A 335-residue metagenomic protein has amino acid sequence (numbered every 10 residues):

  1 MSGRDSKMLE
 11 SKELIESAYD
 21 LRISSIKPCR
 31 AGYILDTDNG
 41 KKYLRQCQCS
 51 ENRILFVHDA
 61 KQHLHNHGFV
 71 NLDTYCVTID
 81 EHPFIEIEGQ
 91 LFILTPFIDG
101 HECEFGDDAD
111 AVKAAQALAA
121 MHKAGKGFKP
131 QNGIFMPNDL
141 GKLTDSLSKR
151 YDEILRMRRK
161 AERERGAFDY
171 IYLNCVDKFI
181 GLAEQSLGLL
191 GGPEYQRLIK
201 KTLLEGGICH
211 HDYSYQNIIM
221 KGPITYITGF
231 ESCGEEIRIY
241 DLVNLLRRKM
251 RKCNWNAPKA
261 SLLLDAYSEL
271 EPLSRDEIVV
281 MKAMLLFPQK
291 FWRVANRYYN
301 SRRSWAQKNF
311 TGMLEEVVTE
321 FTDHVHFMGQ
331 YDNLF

Functional and structural regions predicted by a protein language model:
S11-T37: ATP-binding glycine-rich phosphate-binding loop
Y33-D36, Y75, G188-I239: Active-site acidic catalytic loop and adjacent metal/ATP-binding pocket of ATP-dependent phosphoryl transfer enzymes
G40-G133: ATP-binding pocket architecture of kinase catalytic cores
R45-Q48, G133-I208, T311-V317: ATP-dependent phospho-/nucleotidyl transfer catalytic cores
F92-F105, E153-A161, L245, F287-W305: A glycine-centered beta->alpha junction motif in the catalytic cores of kinase/phosphotransferase enzymes
I239-P272, L285-S304: Active-site activation/catalytic loop segments of kinase-like enzymes and analogous catalytic loops in related
F291-F335: ATP/Mg2+ or Mg2+-diphosphate-binding catalytic cores that bind nucleotide phosphates or diphosphates via glycine-rich
